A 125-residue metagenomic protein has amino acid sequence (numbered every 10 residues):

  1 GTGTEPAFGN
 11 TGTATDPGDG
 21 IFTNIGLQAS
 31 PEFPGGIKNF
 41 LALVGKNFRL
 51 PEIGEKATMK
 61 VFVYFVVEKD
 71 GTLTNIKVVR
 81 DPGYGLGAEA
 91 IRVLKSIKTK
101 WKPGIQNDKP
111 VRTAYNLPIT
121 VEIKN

Functional and structural regions predicted by a protein language model:
G1-N125: Charge-biased low-complexity segments
